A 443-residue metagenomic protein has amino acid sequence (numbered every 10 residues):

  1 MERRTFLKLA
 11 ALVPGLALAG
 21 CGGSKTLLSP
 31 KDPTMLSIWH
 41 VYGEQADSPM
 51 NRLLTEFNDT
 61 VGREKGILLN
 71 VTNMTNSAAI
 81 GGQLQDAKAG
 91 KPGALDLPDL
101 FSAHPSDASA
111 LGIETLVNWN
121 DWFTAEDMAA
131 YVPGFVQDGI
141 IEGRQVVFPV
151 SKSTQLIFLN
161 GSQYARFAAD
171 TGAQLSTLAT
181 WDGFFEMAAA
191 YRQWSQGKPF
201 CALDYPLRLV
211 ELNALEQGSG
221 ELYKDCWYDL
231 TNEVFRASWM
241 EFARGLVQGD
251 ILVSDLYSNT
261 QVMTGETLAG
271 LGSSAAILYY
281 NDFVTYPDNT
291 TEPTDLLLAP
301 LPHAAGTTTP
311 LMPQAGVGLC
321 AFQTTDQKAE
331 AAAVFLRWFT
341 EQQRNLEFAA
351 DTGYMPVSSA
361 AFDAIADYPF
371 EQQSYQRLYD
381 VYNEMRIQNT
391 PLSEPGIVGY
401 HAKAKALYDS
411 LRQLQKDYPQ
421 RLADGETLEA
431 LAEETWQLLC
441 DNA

Functional and structural regions predicted by a protein language model:
E2, L7-D107, L422, E426 (+1 more regions): Conserved N-terminal structural module of periplasmic/extracytoplasmic solute-binding proteins
R63-G134, R166-D170, L268-A269, P287-T290: Extracytoplasmic "Venus flytrap"/periplasmic binding protein-like
S102-L156, D182-F185, P293-P302: Hinge/lid segment of periplasmic solute-binding proteins
N120-Y131, Q174-T177, S219-S238, R244 (+2 more regions): Short, solvent-exposed loop/beta-turn-alpha elements that line the ligand-binding surface or hinge of extracytoplasmic
E142-V150, Q155, D182-Y228: Extracytoplasmic/periplasmic solute-binding protein
F185-A189, D225-L256, L297, L301: Glycine-centered hinge/linker elements that transmit conformational signals in sensory and ligand-binding systems
P287-P356, A360: Extracytoplasmic/periplasmic substrate-recognition and gating elements
S359-A366, F370-Q373, N383-A443: Conserved C-terminal helix/tail region of periplasmic/extracytoplasmic solute-binding proteins
